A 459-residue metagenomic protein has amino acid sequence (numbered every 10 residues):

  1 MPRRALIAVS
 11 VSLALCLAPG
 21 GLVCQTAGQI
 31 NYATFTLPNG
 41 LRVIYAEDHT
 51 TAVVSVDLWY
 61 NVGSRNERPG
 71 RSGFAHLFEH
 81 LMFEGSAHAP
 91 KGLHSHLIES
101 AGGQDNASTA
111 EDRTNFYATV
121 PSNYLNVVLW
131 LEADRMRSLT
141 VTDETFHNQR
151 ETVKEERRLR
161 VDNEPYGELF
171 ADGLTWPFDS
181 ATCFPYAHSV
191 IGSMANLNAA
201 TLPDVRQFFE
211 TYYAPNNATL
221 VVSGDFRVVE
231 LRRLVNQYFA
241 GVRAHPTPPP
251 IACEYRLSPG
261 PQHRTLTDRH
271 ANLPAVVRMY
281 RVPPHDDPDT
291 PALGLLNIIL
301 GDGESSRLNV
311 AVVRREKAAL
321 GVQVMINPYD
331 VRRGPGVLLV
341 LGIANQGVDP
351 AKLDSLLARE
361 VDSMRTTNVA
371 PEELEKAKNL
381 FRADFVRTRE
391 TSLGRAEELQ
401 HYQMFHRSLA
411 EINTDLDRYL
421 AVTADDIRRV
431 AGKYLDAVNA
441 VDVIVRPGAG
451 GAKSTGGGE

Functional and structural regions predicted by a protein language model:
M1-R4: Positively charged n-region of N-terminal signal peptides that target proteins for export
A8, L17, G21-Y45, R227-D268 (+4 more regions): Proteolytic maturation boundary segments
A46, T51-P69, G73-L77, K91-M136 (+6 more regions): M16 family metallopeptidases and their MPP-like homologs
F74-M82, L296: Active-site His/Glu-centered metal-binding helix of metallohydrolases
L81-P90: Catalytic Zn2+-binding segment of zinc metalloproteases
S108, E210-Y212, Y255, T267-D268 (+2 more regions): Replace "in large, NTP-powered and nucleic-acid-processing enzymes" with "in large, NTP-powered factors and other
R150-E151, R158, L202-Y238, N439-A440: Non-catalytic, conformational "gating/processing" segments within enzyme and secreted inhibitor domains
R158, T175, T247-R307, L341: His/Glu-based metal-binding/catalytic segments typifying zinc-dependent metallopeptidases
